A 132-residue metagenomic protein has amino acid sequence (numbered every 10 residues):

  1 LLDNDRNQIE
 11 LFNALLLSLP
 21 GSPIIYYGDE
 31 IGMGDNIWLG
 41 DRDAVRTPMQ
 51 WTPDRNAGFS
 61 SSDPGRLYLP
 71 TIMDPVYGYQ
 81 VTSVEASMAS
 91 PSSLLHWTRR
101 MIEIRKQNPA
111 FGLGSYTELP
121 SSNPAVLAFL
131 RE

Functional and structural regions predicted by a protein language model:
L1-E132: Loop/helix patches that line or flank the sugar-binding groove of alpha-linked glycan CAZymes
